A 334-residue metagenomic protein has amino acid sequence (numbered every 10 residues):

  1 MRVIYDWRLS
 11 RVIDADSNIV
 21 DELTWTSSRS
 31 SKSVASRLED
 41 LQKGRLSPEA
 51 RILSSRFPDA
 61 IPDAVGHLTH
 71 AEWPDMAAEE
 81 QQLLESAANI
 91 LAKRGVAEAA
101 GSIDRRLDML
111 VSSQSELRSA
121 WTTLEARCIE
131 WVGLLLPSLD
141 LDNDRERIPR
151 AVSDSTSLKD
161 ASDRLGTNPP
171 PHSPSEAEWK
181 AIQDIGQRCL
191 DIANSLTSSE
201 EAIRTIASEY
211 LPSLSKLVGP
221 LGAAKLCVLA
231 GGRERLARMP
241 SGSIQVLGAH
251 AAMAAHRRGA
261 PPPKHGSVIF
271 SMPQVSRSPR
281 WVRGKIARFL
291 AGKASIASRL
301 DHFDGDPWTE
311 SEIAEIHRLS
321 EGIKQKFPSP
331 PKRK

Functional and structural regions predicted by a protein language model:
M1-G186, S276-K334: Structure-specific DNA junction-binding interface
A100-R106, E176-A177, T197-E201, S267-S271: Short amphipathic alpha-helical segments, especially helix-boundary/capping motifs
V111, T197-K216, G222, L226-R235 (+2 more regions): Extended, structured, electrostatic nucleic-acid-contact surfaces
R127, W131-L134, S195, S199-A202 (+7 more regions): Generic, well-ordered alpha-helical scaffold segments in large soluble proteins
T167-L221: Helix-hairpin-helix/helix-loop-helix acidic hairpins
E201-L214, L221-G222, P262-V268, M272-S278 (+2 more regions): Long, contiguous secondary-structure blocks with strong helical propensity
V228-D304: Phosphate-backbone recognition surface of nucleic-acid-processing proteins
